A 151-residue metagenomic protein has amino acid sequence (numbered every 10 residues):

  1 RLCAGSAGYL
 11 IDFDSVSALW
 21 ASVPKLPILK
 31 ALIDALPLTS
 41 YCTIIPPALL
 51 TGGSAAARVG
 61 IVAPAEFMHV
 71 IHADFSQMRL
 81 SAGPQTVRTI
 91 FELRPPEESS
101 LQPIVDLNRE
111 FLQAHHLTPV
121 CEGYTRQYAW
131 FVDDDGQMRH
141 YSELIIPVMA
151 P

Functional and structural regions predicted by a protein language model:
R1-P151: A solvent-exposed interaction/effector surface
